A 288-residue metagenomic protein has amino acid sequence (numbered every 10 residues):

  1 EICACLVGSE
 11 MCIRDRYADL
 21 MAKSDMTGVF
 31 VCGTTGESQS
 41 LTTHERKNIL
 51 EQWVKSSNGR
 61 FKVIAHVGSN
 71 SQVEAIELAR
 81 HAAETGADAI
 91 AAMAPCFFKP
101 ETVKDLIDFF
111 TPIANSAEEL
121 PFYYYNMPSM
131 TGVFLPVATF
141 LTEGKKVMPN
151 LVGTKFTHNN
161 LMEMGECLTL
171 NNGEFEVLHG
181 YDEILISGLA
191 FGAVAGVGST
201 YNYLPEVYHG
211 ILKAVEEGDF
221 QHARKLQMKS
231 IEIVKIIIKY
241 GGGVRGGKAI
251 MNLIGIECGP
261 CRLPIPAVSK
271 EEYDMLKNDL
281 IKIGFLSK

Functional and structural regions predicted by a protein language model:
E1-I13: Single conserved hydrophobic/aromatic residue that forms the stacking wall/gate of nucleotide- or nucleobase-binding
R14, R46, L50, A75 (+5 more regions): A general structural signal for well-ordered alpha-helical segments in protein cores
R14-V133: Active-site beta->alpha loop and helix N-cap motifs at the rims of alpha/beta catalytic domains
M21, W53, A82, I113 (+5 more regions): Conserved, mostly hydrophobic/aromatic
S24-M26, A193, T200, L204-K288: C-terminal alpha-helical cap/extension of soluble enzyme domains
S116-L120, P128-I231, I237-I238: Catalytic alpha/beta core domains of metabolic enzymes, predominantly
